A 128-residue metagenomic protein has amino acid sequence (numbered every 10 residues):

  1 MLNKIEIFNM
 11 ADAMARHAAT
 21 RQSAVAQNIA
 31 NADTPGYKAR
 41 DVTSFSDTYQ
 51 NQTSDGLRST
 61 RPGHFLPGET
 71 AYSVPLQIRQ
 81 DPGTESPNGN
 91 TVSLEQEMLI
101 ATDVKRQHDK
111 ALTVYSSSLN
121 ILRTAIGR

Functional and structural regions predicted by a protein language model:
M1-R128: Amphipathic alpha-helical polymerization modules
